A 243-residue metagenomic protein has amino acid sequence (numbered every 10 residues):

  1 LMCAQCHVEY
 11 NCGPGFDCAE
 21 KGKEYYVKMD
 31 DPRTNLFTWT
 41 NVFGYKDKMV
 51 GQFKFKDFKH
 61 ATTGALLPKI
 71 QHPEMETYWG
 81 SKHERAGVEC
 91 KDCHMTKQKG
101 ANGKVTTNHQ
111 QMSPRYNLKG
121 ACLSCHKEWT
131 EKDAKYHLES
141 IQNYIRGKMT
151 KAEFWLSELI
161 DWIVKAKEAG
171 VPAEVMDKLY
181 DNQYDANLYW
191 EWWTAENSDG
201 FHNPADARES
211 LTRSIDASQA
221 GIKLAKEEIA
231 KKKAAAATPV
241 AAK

Functional and structural regions predicted by a protein language model:
L1-D92, T96-A230, T238: Primarily the internal scaffold of c-type cytochrome electron-transfer domains, especially repeated/multiheme c-type
A235-K243: Long, low-complexity intrinsically disordered segments that are proline/alanine-rich with interleaved serine/threonine
